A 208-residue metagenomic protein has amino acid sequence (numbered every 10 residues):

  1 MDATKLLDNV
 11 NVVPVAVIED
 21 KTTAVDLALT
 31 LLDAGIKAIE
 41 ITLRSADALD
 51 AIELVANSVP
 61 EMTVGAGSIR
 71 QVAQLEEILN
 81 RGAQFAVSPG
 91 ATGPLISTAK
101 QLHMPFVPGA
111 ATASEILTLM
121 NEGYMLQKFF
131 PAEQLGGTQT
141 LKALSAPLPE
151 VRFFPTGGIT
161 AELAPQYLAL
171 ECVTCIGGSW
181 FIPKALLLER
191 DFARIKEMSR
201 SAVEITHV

Functional and structural regions predicted by a protein language model:
M1-Q84, Q101, A161, E189-V208: Conserved N-terminal beta1-alpha1 strand-loop-helix module at the mouth
V17-E19, A66-V72, S88-A91, P108-A113 (+2 more regions): Glycine-rich beta-to-alpha transition loops that act as phosphate-gripper elements at the mouths of alpha/beta enzyme
L27, L95, A99, L141: Aromatic/hydrophobic pocket-lining residues that form π-stacking "cages" and hydrophobic walls in ligand
L27, Q71-R81, S114-E122, I159-T174: Catalytic cores of alpha/beta
L32-K37, S58-E61, N80-A86, K100-V107 (+3 more regions): Glycine-enriched alpha-helix->loop->beta-strand junction motifs that scaffold or abut catalytic
F85, P89-L95, K128-G137, C172-R194: Glycine-rich phosphate-binding active-site loops on the catalytic face of alpha/beta enzymes
P94-L126, F130-L135: Histidine/lysine/aspartate-rich catalytic loop segments that bind and position anionic ligands
A146-V208: Hydrophobic secondary-structure block in the mid-to-C-terminal portion of proteins
